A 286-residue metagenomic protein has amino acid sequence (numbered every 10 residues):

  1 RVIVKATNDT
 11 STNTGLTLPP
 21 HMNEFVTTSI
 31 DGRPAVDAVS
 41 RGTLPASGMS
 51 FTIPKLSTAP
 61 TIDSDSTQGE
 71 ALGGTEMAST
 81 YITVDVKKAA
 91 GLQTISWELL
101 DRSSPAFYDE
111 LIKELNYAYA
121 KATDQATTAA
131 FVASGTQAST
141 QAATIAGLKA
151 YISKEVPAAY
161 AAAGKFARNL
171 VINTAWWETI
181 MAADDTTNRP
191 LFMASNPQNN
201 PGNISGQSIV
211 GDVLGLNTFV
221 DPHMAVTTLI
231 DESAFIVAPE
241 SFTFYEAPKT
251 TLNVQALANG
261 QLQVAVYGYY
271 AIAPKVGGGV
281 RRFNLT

Functional and structural regions predicted by a protein language model:
V2-G91: Assembly/oligomerization interface modules of large self-assembling protein complexes
K55, T61-S66, R102-S104, T179-A182 (+2 more regions): Short helix/loop capping segments that flank catalytic or ligand/cofactor-binding pockets
K55-S57, W97-L99, T174-W176, G268: Short, flexible loop/turn elements at secondary-structure junctions
G74-T75, D124, I230: Active-site and NAD+-binding cores of ADP-ribose-processing enzymes
S79-T83, K88-K165, R282-T286: Alpha-helical scaffold segments that mediate packing/assembly in large oligomeric complexes
D124, L252-T286: Protruding loop/beta-arch "assembly-hinge" segments enriched in small, turn-prone residues
Q137-L262, V266-G268: Extended oligomerization regions of viral-like shell subunits
